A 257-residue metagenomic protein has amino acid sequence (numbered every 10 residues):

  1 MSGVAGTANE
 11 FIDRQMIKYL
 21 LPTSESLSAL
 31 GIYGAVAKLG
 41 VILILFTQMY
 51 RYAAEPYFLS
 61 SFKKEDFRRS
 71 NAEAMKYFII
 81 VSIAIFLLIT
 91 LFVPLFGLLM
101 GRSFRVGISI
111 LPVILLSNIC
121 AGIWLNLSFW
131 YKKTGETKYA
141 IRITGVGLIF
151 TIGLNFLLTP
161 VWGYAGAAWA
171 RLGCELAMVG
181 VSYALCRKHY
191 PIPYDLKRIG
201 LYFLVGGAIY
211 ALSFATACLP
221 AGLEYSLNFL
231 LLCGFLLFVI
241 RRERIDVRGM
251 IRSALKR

Functional and structural regions predicted by a protein language model:
V4-I42, S60, P94-S103: Helix-terminus/linker motif at the lipid-water interface of multi-pass membrane proteins
G6, Y33-Q48, Y52, V81-I85 (+2 more regions): Transmembrane helix-bundle signature of multi-pass secondary active exporters and lipid flippases
S24-L27, A72, I89-I119, L125: Interfacial segments at transmembrane-helix termini and the short loops linking adjacent helices
V36-K76, S128-K133: Helix-loop junctions and terminal segments of transmembrane helices in multi-pass membrane transport/translocation
V41-L45, F86, G122-L125, L148-N155 (+4 more regions): Hydrophobic transmembrane alpha-helices of multi-pass small-molecule transporters
L59, K63, P112-V146, L157 (+1 more regions): Membrane-interface junctions at transmembrane-helix termini in multi-pass inner-membrane proteins
I108, G135-K138, G145-G180, I192 (+1 more regions): Membrane-interface helix-loop junctions in multi-pass transport and translocation proteins
F214-R257: Membrane-proximal transmembrane or re-entrant/amphipathic helices at the cytosolic face
